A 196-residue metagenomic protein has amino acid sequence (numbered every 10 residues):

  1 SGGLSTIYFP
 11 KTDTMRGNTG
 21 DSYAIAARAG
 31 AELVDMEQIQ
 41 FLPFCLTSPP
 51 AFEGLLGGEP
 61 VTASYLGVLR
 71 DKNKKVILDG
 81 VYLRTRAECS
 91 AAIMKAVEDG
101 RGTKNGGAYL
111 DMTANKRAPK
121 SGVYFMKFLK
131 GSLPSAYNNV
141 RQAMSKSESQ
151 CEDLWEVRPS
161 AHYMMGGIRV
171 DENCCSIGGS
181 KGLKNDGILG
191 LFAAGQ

Functional and structural regions predicted by a protein language model:
S1, A194-G195: Short, well-ordered coil/turn residues at beta-beta hairpins and beta-strand->alpha-helix junctions within
S1-A51: Glycine-rich loop(s) and the adjacent beta-strand/alpha-helix scaffold that form part
G20-A24, G167, G195: Glycine-centered small-residue hotspots that permit tight backbone geometry or close packing
D35-A194: Mobile, glycine/GP-rich and aromatic-enriched active-site lid/loop segments adjacent to catalytic centers
